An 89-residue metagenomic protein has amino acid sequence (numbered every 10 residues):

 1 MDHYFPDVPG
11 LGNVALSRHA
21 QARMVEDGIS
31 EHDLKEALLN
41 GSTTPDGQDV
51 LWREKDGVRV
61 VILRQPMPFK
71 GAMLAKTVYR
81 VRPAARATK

Functional and structural regions predicted by a protein language model:
M1-K89: Ribonuclease/tRNase effector modules and their secretory precursors
